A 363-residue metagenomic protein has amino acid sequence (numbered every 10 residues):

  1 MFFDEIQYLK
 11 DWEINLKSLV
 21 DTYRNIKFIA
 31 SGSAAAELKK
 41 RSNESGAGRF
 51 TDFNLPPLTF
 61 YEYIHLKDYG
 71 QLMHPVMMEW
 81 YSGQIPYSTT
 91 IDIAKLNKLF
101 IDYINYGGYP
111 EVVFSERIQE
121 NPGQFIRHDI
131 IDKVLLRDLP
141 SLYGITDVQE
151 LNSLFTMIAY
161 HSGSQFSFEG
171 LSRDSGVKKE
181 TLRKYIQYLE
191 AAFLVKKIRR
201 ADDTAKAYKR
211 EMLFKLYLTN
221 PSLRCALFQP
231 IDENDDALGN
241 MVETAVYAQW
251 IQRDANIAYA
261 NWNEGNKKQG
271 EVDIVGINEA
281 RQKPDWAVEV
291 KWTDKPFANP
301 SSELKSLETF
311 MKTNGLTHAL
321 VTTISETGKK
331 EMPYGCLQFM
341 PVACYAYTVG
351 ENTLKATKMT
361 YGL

Functional and structural regions predicted by a protein language model:
M1-W12, S167: Conserved P-loop NTPase "ATPase switch" module shared by AAA+ and STAND
F2, K27-S33, N54, Y63: Structural recognition of the conserved hydrophobic beta-strand(s) that form the central parallel beta-sheet of P-loop
E13-A36, E44: Conserved catalytic/switch belt of AAA+ P-loop NTPases
R41-E150, F155, A159: Interdomain motor-coupling "hinge/lid" segment immediately C-terminal to the ATP-binding subdomain of NTP-driven enzymes
W80-Y81, I324-L363: Domain-level recognition of nuclease-like catalytic cores that cleave nucleotide substrates
V113-Q282: Accessory nucleic acid-recognition modules appended to NTPase machines
D273, I277, P284-P296: Active-site ExK catalytic segment of metal-dependent nucleases
W292-C336: Catalytic cores of nucleic-acid endonucleases
